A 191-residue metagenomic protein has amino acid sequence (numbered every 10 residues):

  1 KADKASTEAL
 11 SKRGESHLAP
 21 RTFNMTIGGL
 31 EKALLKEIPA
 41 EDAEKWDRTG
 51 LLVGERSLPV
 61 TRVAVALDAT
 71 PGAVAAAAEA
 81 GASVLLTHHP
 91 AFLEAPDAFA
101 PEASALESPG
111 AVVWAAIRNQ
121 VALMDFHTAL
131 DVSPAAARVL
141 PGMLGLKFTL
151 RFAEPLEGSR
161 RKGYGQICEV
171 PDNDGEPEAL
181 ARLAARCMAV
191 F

Functional and structural regions predicted by a protein language model:
K4, L10-R13, H17-F191: Hydrophobic structural segments
